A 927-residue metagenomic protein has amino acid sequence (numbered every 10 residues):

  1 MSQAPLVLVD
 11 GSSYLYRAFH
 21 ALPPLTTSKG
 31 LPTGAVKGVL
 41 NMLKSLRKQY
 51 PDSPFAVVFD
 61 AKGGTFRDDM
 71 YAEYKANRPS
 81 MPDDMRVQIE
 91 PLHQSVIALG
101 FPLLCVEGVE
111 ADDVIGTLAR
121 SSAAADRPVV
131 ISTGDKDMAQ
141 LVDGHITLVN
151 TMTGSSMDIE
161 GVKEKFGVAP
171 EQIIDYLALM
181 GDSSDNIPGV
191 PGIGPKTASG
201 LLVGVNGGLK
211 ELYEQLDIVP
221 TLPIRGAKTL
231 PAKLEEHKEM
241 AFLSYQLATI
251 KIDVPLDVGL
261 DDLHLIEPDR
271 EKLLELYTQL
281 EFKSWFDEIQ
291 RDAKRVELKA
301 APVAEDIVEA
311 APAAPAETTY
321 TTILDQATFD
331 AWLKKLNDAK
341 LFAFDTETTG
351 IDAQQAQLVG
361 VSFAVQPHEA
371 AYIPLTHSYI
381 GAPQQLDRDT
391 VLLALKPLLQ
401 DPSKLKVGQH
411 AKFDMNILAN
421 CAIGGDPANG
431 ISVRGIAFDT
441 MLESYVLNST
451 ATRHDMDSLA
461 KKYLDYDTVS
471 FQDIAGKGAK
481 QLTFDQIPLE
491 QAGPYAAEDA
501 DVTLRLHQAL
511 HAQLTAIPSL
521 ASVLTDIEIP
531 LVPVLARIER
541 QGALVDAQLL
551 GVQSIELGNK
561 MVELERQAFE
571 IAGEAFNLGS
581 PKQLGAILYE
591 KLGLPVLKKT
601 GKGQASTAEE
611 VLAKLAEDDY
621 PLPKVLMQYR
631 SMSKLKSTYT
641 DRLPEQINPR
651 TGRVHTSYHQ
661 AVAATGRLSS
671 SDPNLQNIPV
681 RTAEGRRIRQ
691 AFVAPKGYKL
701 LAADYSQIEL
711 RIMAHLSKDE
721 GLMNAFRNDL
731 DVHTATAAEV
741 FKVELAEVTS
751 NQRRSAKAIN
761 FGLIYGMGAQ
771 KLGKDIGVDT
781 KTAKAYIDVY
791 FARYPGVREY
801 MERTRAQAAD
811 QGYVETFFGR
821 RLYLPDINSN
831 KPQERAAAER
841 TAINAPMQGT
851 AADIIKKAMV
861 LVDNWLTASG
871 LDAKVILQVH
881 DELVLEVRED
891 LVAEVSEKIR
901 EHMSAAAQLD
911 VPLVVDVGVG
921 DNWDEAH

Functional and structural regions predicted by a protein language model:
S2-S132, K136-D158, M240-L243, T249-D257 (+3 more regions): Noncatalytic, basic helical substrate-engagement surface that gates or grips nucleic-acid strands
P5-V7, G11, R17-A56, A72-E73 (+6 more regions): Conserved RNase H-like, two-metal-ion catalytic cores of nucleic-acid enzymes
L22, E73-Q88, A139-V168, L230-A232 (+3 more regions): Short alpha-helix plus adjacent loop in nuclease-associated cores
V129, F344, Q409, F438-T440 (+1 more regions): Conserved catalytic palm subdomain of right-hand nucleotidyl-transferase polymerases, strongest for RNA-directed enzymes
T147, M152, A169-Q172, L179-Q246 (+4 more regions): Accessory alpha-helical DNA-binding modules that contact the DNA backbone or grooves
H237-G381, D426-N429, V433, A451 (+9 more regions): Conserved "right-hand" nucleotidyltransferase catalytic core of DNA-directed polymerases
L482-D485, P533, R537-R540, N648-T651 (+8 more regions): Conserved catalytic core of nucleic-acid polymerases
N559-R566, E570-K624, A792-R840, N844 (+1 more regions): C-terminal polymerase-core module
